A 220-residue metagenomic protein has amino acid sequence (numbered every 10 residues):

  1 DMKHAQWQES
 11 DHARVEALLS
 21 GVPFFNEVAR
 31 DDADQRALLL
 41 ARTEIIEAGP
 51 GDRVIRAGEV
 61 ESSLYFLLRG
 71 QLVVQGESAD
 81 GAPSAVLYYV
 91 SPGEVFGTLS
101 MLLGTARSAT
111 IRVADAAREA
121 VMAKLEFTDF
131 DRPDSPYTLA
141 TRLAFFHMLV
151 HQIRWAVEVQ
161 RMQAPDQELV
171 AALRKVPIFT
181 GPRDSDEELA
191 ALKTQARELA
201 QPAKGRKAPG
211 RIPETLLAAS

Functional and structural regions predicted by a protein language model:
D1-S220: Cytosolic regulatory regions built on CNB/CRP/Popeye-like sensor folds
